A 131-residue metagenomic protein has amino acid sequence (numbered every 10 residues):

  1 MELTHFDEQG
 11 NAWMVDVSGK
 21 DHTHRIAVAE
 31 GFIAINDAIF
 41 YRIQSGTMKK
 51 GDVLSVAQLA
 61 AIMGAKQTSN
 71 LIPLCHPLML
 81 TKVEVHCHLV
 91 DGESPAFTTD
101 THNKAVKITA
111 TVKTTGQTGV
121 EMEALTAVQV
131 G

Functional and structural regions predicted by a protein language model:
M1-L54, L59-H76, T81-G131: C-terminal binding/interaction regions
